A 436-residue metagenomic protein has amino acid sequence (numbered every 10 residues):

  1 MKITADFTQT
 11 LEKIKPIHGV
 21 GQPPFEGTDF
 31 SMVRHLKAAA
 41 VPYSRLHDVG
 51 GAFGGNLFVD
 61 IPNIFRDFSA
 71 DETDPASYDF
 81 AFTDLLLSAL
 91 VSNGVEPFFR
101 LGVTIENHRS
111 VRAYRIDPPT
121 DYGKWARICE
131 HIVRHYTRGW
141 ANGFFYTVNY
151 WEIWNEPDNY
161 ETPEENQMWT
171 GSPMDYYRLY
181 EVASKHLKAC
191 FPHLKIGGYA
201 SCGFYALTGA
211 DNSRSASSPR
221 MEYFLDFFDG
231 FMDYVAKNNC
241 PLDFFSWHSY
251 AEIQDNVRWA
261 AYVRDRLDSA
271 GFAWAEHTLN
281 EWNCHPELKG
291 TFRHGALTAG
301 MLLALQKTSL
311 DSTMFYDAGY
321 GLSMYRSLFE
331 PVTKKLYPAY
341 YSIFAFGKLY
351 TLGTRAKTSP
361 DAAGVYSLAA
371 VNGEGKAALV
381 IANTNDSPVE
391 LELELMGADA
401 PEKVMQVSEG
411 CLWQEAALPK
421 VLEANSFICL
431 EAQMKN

Functional and structural regions predicted by a protein language model:
M1-A39: Mature N-terminal, pre-catalytic/accessory segment of carbohydrate-active enzymes
V20, L90, I132, W151 (+7 more regions): Conserved, mostly hydrophobic/aromatic
P24-L36, E222-A236, R293-L302: Short, acidic/polar
P42-L242, S246-D255: Substrate-binding cleft and catalytic face of glycoside hydrolase catalytic domains, especially the flexible beta-alpha
C240-T291: Glycoside hydrolase catalytic-domain groove-lining segments
N280-Y366, G373: Aromatic/acidic polysaccharide-binding cleft in carbohydrate-active enzymes
D361-A398: Carbohydrate-binding surface patches
Q414-N436: C-terminal beta-strand-rich structural cap/linker in extracellular carbohydrate-active enzymes
